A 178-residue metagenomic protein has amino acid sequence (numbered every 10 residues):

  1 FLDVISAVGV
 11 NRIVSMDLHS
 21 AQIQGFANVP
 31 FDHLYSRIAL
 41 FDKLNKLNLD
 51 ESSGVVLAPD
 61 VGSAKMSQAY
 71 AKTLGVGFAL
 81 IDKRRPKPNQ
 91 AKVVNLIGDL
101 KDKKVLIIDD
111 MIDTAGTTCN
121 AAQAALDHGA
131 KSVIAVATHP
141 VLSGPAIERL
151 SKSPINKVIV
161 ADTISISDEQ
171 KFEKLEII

Functional and structural regions predicted by a protein language model:
F1-I178: PRPP-associated nucleotide enzymes
